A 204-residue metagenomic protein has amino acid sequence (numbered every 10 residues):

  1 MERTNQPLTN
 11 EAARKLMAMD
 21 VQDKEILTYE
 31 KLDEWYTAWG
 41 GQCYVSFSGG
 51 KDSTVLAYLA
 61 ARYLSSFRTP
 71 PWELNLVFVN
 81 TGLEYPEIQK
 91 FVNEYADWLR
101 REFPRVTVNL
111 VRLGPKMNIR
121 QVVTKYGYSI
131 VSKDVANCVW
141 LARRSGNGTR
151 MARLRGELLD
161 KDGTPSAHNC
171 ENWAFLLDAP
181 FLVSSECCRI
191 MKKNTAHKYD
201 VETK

Functional and structural regions predicted by a protein language model:
E2-K204: ATP-dependent adenylation/nucleotidyltransferase module used to activate substrates
